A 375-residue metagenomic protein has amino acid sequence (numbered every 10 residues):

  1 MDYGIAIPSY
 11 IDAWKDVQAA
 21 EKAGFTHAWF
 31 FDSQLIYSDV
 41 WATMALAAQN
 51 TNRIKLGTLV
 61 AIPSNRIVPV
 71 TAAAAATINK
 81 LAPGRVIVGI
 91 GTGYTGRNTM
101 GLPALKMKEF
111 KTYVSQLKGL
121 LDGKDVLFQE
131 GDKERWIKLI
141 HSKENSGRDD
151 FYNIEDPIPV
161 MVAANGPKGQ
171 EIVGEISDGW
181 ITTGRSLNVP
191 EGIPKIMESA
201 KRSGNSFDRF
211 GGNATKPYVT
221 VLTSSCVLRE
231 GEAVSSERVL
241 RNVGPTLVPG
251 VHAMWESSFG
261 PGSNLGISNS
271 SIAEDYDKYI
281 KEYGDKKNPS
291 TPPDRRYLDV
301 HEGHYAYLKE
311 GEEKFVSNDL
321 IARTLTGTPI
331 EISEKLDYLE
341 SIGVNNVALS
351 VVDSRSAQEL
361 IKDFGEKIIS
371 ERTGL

Functional and structural regions predicted by a protein language model:
M1-I11, A61-V68, E155-N165, S225-L228 (+1 more regions): Active-site mouth loops of central-metabolism enzymes
M1-L59, I158: N-terminal beta1-alpha1-beta2 module of alpha/beta enzyme domains
Y3-I7, A28-F30, K55-L59, V86-I90 (+4 more regions): Hydrophobic faces of well-ordered beta-strands that scaffold small-molecule active sites in alpha/beta enzyme cores
I7-D12, D32-D39, P63-P69, L187-E191 (+3 more regions): Acidic-and-aromatic substrate-binding clefts and catalytic sites of carbohydrate-active enzymes
S9-A20, A74, A164-I172, T328-Y338: Short, acidic/polar
Q18-K22, M44-K55, A75-V86, G174 (+2 more regions): Acidic (Asp/Glu)-rich catalytic clusters
W41-T58, Y113, L120, F364-L375: Alpha-helix-loop-beta-strand connector modules within alpha/beta enzyme cores
P103, M107-D150, E191-Y338: An alpha-helical appendage that flanks or caps ligand/catalytic pockets
